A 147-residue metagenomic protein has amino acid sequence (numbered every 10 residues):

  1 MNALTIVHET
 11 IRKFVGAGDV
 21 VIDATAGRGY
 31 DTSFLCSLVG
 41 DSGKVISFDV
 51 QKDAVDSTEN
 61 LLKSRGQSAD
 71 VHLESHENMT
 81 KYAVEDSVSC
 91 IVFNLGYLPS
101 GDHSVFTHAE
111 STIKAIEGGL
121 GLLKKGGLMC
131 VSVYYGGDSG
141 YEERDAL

Functional and structural regions predicted by a protein language model:
M1-D19, Y30-S33, S37: S-adenosyl-L-methionine
G16, V39-G40, L123-K125: Helix-to-beta-strand junctions that scaffold the AdoMet/dcAdoMet cofactor pocket in Class I SAM-dependent enzymes
D19, G43, G127: Glycine-centered, small-residue-biased loops immediately flanking beta-strands in adenine/cofactor-binding cores
T25, A115, L122-V133: Conserved beta-strand signature within the Rossmann-like core of class I S-adenosyl-L-methionine
K44-D49: Conserved SAM-binding motif I beta-strand of class I
D53-S89: S-adenosyl-L-methionine
D86-S100: Short SAM/SAH-binding signature in class I
G96-A115: Mobile active-site "lid"/loop adjacent to the S-adenosyl-L-methionine
